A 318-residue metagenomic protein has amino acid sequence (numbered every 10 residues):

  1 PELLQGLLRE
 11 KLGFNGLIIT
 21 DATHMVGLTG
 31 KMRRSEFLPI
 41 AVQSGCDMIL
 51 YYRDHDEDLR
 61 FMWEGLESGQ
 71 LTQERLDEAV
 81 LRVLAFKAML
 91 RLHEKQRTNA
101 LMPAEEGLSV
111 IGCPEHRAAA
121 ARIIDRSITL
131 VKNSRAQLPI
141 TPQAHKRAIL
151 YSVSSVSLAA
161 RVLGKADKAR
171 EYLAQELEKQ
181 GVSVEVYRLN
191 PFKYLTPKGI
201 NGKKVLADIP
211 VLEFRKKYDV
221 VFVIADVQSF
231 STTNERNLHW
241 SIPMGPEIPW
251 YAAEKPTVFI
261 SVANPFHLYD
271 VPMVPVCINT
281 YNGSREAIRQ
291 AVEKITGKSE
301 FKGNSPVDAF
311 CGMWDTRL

Functional and structural regions predicted by a protein language model:
P1, E10-K11, K31-L318: Preference for extracellular/luminal or secreted protein segments
P1-I19: Alpha-helix-loop-beta-strand connector modules within alpha/beta enzyme cores
